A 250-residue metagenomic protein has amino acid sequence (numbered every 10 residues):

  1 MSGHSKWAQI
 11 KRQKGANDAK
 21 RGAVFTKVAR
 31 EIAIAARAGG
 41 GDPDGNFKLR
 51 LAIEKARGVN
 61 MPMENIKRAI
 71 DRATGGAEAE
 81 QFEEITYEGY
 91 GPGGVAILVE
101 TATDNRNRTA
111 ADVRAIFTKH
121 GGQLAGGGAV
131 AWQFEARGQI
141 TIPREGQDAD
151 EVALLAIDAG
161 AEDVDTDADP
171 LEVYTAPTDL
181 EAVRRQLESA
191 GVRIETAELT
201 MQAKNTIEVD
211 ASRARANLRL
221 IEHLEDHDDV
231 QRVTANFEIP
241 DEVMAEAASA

Functional and structural regions predicted by a protein language model:
M1-A125, A129-Q139, Q202, E208 (+1 more regions): N-terminal cationic and glycine-rich segments that engage phosphates or anionic surfaces
Q139-A250: Positively charged, low-complexity, intrinsically disordered RNA-binding extensions
